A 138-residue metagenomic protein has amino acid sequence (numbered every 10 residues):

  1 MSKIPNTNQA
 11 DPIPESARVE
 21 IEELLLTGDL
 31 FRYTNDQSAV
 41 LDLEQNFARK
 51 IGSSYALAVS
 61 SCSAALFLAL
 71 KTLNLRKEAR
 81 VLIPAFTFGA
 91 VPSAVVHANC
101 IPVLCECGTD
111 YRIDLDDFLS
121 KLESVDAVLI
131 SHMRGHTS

Functional and structural regions predicted by a protein language model:
M1-T72, R76, A98, I130: Conserved PLP-binding active-site segment in aminotransferase class I/II-type PLP enzymes
L24, V91, K121: Residues that scaffold the ATP/ADP-binding catalytic core of kinase and kinase-like folds
S38-A39, F86, T137-S138: Residue-level recognition of alpha-helix initiation/capping sites
I51-S53, V59-K71, L82-V103, C107-L115 (+1 more regions): Substrate-binding/gating loop at the entrance of the active-site cleft, primarily in PLP-dependent aminotransferase-like
T109-S138: Active-site phosphate-binding strand-loop segment of PLP-dependent enzymes
